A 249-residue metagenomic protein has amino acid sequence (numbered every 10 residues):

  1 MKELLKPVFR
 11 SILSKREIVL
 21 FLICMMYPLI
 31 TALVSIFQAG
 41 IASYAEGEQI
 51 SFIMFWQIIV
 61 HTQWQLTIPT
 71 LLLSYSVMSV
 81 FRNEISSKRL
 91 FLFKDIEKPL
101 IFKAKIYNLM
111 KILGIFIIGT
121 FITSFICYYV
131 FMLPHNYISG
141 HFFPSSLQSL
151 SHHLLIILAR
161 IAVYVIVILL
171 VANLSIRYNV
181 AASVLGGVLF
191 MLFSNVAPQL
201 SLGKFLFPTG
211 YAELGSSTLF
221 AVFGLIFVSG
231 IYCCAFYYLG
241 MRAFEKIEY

Functional and structural regions predicted by a protein language model:
M1-M25: Aromatic- and glycine-rich beta-strand/loop motifs that create alpha-glucan
S11, R82, F91-F93, V171 (+1 more regions): Helix-capping/transition residues at the boundaries of transmembrane alpha-helices and the short helical linkers
L20-Y27, A182-N195: Central hydrophobic cores of alpha-helical transmembrane segments in multi-pass integral membrane proteins
F21-M25, L73, S217-Y249: Alpha-helical transmembrane segments of multi-pass membrane transporters/translocases
P28-S79, I106-I176, V180, L219-V222 (+1 more regions): Secretory targeting signals
S74-K94: Transmembrane helix boundary and interhelical loop/hinge segments in multi-pass membrane proteins
I96-N108: Amphipathic cytosolic juxtamembrane alpha-helices at the membrane-cytosol interface of multi-pass membrane transporters
S201-S216: Short hydrophobic, aromatic-rich alpha-helical segments embedded in or entering the lipid bilayer of multi-pass
